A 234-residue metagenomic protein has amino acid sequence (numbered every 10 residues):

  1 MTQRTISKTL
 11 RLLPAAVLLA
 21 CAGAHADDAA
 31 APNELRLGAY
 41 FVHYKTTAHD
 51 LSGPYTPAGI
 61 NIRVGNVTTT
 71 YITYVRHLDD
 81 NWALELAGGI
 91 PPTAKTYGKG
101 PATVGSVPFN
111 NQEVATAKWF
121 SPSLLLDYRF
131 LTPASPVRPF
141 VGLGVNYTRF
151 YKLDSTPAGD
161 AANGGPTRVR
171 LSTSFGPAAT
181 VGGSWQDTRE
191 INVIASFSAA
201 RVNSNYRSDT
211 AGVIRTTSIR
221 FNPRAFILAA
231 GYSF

Functional and structural regions predicted by a protein language model:
M1-A31: Cleavable N-terminal export/targeting peptides
H25-V75, G231-S233: Short glycine/proline- and aromatic-enriched beta-strand/turn motifs that initiate or cap beta-hairpins
D27, F41-H43, T73-P157, F221-F234: Gram-negative (and chloroplast) outer-membrane scaffold detector with strong preference for beta-barrel transmembrane
T47-P54, T96-T103, Y151-A162, N205-V213: Outer-membrane beta-barrel translocator domains and adjoining extracellular loop/strand segments of Gram-negative
T56-I60, V107-A115, A162-V169, G212-S218: Extracellular loop and loop/strand-boundary signature of outer-membrane beta-barrel proteins
I62-T68, V114-S121, V169-G176, S218-N222: Short sequence motifs at beta-strands and strand-loop junctions characteristic of Gram-negative outer-membrane
T93-K95, W185-F234: Predominantly the C-terminal beta-signal and adjacent terminal strand-loop region of outer-membrane beta-barrel
F130-I194: A charged, solvent-exposed segment within the mature domains of Sec-exported extracytoplasmic proteins
